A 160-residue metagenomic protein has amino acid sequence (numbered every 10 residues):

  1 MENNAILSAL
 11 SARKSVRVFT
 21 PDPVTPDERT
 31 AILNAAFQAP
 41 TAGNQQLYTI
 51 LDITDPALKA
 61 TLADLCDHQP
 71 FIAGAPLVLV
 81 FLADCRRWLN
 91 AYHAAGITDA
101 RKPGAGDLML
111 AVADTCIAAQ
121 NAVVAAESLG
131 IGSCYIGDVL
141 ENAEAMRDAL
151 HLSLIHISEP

Functional and structural regions predicted by a protein language model:
M1-N90: N-terminal amphipathic, basic helical "cap/leader" segment at the start of enzyme domains
R13, I32-Q38, L79, A100-A149: Small-aliphatic-rich amphipathic alpha-helix that forms the alpha element of a beta-alpha
D64, H93, R147-D148: Short amphipathic alpha-helical segments
Q69, I97-T98, L152-S153: Short, hinge-like loop/turn segments at secondary-structure boundaries
G74-L77, I131, L154: Short coil/turn connectors at secondary-structure junctions
N90-T98: Short, flexible, mixed-charge acidic loops at enzyme active sites
S153-P160: Residue-level detector of conserved catalytic or cofactor/ligand-binding positions in enzyme active sites
